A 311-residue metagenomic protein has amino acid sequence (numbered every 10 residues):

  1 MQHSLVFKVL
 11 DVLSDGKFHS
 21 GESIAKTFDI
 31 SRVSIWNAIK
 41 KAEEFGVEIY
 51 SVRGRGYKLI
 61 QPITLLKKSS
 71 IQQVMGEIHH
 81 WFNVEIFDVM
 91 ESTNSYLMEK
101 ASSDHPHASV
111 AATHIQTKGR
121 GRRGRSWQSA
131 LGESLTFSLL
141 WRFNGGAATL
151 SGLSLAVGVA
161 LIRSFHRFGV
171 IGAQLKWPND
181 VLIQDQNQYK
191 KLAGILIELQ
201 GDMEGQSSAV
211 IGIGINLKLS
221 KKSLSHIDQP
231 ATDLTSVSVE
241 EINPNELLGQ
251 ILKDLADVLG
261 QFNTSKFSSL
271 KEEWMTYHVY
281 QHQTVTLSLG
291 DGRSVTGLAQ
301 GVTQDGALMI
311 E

Functional and structural regions predicted by a protein language model:
Q2-H166, N187-Y189, I242: N-terminal lobe of the biotin/lipoate ligase/transferase fold
L5-V9, E22, K26-T27, H107 (+3 more regions): Catalytic beta-strand/loop module used to bind and position nucleotide/cofactor moieties in cofactor-attachment
